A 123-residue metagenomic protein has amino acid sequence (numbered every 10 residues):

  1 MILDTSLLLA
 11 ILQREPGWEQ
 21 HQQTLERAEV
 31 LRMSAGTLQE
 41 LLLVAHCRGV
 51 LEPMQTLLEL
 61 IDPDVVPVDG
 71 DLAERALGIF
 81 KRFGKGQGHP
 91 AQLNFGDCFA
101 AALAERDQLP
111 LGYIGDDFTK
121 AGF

Functional and structural regions predicted by a protein language model:
M1-M33, L43-E59: Short, well-structured N-terminal submotif of metal-dependent ribonuclease cores
L3-D4, M33-S34, L93-N94, G115: Histidine- and aromatic-rich ligand-binding microenvironments
L8-L9, L38, A73, F118-T119: A generic structural signal for short hydrophobic patches within well-formed alpha-helices
W18, L38, L51, A73-L77: A general structural signal for well-ordered alpha-helical segments in protein cores
R27-L31, D62-D64, E105, L109: Short active-site oxyanion
P53-D71: Generic detector of contiguous secondary-structure segments
V66-P110: Active-site neighborhoods of divalent-metal-dependent phosphate/nucleic-acid chemistry enzymes
E105-F123: A generic hydrophobic-segment detector
